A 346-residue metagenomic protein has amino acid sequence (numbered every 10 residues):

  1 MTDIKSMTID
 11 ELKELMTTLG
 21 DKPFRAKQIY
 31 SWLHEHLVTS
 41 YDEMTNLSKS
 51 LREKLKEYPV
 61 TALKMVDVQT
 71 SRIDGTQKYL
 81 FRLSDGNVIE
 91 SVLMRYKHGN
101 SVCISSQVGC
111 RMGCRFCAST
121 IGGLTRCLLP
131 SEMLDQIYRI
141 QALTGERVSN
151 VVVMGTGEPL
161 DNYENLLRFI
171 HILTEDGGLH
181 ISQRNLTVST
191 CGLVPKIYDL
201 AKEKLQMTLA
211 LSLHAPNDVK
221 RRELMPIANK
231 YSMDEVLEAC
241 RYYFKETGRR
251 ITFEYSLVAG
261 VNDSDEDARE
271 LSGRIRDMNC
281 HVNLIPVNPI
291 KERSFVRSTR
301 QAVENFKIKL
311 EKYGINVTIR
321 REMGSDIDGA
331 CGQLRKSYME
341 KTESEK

Functional and structural regions predicted by a protein language model:
M1-I89, R241-R250, Y255-K346: Auxiliary Fe-S-binding modules of radical SAM enzymes
S71, S105-S106, S119, S189 (+1 more regions): Short linear Ser/Thr-Pro motifs
Q77, I89, N100-I104, M112 (+1 more regions): Generic beta-strand structural signal
D85-G99: P-loop NTP-binding catalytic core
R95-E132: Canonical Radical SAM [4Fe-4S] cluster-binding loop centered on the CxxxCxxC motif and its immediate flanking residues
T120-N150: Conserved alpha-helical substructure of the radical SAM core
Q141-N150, G155-Y313, V317: Conserved AdoMet/S-adenosylmethionine-binding subsite of the radical SAM
